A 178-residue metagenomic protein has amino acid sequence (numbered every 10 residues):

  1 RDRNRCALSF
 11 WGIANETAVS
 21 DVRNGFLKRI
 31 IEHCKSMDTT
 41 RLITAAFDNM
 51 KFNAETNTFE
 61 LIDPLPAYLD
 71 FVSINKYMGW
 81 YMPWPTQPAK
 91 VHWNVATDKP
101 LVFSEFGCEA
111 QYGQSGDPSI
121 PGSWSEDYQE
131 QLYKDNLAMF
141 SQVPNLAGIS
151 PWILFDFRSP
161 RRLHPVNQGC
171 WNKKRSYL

Functional and structural regions predicted by a protein language model:
R1-C6, T17, K28, E32: N-terminal catalytic cores of secreted or lumenal carbohydrate-active enzymes
S9-W11, G25, I31-S36, L42-F47 (+1 more regions): Substrate-binding clefts and catalytic carboxylate motifs of secreted carbohydrate-active enzymes
E16, L61, P118: Generic anion/oxyanion-binding catalytic loop in active/binding sites
E16-S20, K51-F52, W80: Short, small-residue-enriched loops and turns at beta-alpha junctions that line or gate enzyme active sites
A18-V22, E60, W124: Alpha-helix capping and helix-loop boundary segments enriched in small/acidic/polar residues
R23-K28, A54-N57: Short acidic/polar alpha-helix capping motifs at helix-coil junctions
F52-P66: Distinct, well-ordered alpha-helical segments
